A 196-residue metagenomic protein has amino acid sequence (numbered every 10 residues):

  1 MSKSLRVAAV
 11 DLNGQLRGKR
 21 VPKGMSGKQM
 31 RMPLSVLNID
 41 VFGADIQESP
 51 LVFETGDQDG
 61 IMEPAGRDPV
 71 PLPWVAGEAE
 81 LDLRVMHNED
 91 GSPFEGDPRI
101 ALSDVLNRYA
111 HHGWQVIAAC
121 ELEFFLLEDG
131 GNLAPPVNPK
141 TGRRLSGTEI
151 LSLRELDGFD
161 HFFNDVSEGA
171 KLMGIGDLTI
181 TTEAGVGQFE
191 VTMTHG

Functional and structural regions predicted by a protein language model:
M1-T179: ATP/Mg2+-dependent ligation/transfer catalytic cores
R144-R154, G185-G196: Active-site-proximal beta-alpha loop/turn segments in soluble metabolic enzymes
T182: Solvent-exposed loop/linker segments at secondary-structure transitions that flank or connect catalytic domains
